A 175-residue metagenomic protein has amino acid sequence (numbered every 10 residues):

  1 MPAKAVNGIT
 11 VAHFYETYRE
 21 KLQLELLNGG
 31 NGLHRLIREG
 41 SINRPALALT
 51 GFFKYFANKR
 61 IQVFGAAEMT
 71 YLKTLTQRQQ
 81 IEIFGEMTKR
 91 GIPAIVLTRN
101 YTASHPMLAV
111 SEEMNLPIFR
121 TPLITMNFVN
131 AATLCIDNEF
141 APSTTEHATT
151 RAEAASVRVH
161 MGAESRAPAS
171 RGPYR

Functional and structural regions predicted by a protein language model:
P2-M87: Gly/Thr-rich phosphate-binding loop signature of adenosyl cofactor/nucleotide-binding cores
G65-A67, R99-N100, P122, G162: Fold-independent oxyanion-binding glycine-rich loops and adjacent beta-strand/coil segments at enzyme active sites
I81-V96, A152: Long, low-complexity, intrinsically disordered polar/charged segments
G91-A94, N100-C135: Charged, amphipathic alpha-helical linker segments immediately N-terminal to NTP-binding catalytic cores
E139-A152: Pre-Walker A adenine-sensing motif
R151, A155-R175: Glycine-rich phosphate-binding P-loop
